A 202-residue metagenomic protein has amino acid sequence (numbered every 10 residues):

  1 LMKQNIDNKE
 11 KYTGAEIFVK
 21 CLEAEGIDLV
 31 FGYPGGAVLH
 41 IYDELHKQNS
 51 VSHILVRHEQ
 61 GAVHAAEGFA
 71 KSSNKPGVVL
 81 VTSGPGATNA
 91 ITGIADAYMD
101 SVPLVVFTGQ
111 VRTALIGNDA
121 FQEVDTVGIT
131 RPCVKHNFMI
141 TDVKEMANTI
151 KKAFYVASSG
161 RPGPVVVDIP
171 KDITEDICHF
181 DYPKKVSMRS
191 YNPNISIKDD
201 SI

Functional and structural regions predicted by a protein language model:
M2-I202: N-terminal alpha/beta PP-like core and its mobile active-site loop of ThDP/TPP-dependent enzymes
